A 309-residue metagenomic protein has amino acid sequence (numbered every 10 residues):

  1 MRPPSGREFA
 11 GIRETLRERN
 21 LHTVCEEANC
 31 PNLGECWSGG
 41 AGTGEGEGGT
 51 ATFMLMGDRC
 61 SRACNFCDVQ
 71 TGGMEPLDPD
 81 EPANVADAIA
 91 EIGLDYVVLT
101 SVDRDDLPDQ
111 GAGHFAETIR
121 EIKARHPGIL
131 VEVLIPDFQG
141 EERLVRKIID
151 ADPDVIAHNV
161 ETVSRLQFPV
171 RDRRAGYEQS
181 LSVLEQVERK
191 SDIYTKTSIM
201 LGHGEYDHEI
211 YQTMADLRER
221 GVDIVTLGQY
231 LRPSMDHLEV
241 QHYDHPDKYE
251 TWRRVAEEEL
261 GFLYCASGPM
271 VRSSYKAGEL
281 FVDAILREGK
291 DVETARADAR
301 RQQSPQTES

Functional and structural regions predicted by a protein language model:
M1-G49, M56, E117-G128, D150-A151 (+2 more regions): Auxiliary Fe-S-binding modules of radical SAM enzymes
P31, S61, S164: Nucleotide phosphate-binding site architecture
E35-E81: Canonical Radical SAM [4Fe-4S] cluster-binding loop centered on the CxxxCxxC motif and its immediate flanking residues
C60, D103-D106, F138, G204 (+1 more regions): Short, glycine/serine-rich, charged loops/turns that create anion-binding and catalytic segments at active sites
N65-N84, I89-R143, I148-E185, K196-T197 (+1 more regions): Core AdoMet radical
